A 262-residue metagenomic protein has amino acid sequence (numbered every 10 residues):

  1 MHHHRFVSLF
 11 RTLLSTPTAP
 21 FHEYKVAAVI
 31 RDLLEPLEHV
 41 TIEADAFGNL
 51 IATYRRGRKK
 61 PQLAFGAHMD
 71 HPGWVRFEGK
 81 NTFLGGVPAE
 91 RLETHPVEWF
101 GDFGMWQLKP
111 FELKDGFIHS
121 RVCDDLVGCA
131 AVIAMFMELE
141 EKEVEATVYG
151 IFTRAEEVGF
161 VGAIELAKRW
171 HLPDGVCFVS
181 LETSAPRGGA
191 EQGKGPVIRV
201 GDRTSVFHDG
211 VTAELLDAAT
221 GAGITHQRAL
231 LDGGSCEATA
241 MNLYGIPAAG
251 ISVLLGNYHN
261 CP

Functional and structural regions predicted by a protein language model:
M1-P262: N-terminal hydrophobic/helix-forming segments and targeting peptides
